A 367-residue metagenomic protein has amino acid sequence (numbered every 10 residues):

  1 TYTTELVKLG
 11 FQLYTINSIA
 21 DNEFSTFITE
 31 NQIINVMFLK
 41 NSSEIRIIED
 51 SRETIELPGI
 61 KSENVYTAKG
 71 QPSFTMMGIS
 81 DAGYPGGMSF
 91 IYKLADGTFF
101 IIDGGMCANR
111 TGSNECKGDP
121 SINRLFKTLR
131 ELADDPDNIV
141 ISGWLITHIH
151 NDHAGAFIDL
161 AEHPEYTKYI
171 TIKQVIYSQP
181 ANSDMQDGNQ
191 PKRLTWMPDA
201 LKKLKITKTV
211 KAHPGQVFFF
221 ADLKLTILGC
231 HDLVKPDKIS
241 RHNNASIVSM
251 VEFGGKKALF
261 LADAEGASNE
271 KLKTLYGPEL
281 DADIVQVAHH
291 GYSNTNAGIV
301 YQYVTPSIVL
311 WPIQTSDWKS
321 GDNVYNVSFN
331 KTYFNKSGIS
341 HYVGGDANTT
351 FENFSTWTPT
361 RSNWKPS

Functional and structural regions predicted by a protein language model:
T1, Q32, G78, D103-C116 (+6 more regions): Second-shell loop/turn segments in exported
T1-K61: An acidic-aromatic pocket/loop used at catalytic or ligand-binding sites
T4, K8, N123-E131, I158 (+9 more regions): Solvent-exposed, polar/charged alpha-helical surfaces in well-ordered, non-transmembrane soluble domains, broadly
T54-I139, K211-I284, F351-S367: Core dinuclear metal-dependent hydrolase active-site scaffold
Y66, Q174, P180-N243, I308 (+1 more regions): Binuclear metal-ion centers of metallo-dependent hydrolases, dominated by the metallo-beta-lactamase
P85-M88, A108-N109, I149-G155, A181-M185 (+5 more regions): Active-site environment of divalent metal-dependent phosphoester hydrolases
R110-Y177, L275-Y292, T305-V309: Active-site metal-binding motif and surrounding structural segment of the metallo-beta-lactamase
I149-T167, D184-W196, A297-Y301, D322-V327: Metal-dependent catalytic neighborhoods of phosphoester/phosphodiester hydrolases
